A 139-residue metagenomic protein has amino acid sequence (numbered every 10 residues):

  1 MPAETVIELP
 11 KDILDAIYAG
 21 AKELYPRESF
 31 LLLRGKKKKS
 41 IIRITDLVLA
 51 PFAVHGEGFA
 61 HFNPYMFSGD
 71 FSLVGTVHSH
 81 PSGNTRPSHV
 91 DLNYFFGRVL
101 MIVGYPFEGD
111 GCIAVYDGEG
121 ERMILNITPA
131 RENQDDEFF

Functional and structural regions predicted by a protein language model:
M1-L73, P81-F139: Conserved beta-strand-loop surface patch within small alpha/beta domains used for substrate/adaptor or ligand engagement
T76: Conserved, mostly hydrophobic/aromatic
